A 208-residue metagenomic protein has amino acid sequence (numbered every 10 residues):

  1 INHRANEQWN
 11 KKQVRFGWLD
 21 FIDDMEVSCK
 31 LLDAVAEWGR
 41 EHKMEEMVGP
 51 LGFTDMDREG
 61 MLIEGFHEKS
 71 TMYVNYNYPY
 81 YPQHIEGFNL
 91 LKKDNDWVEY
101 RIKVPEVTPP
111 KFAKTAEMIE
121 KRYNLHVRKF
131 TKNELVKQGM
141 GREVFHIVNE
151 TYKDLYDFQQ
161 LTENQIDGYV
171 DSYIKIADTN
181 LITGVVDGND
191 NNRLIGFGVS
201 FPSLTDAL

Functional and structural regions predicted by a protein language model:
I1-C29, E99, K114-L125: Contiguous N-terminal and early-domain "leader" segments and peripheral loops that mark the onset or edge of a domain
I1-Q8, K129-L208: A conserved beta-strand-loop-helix scaffold within acyl/acetyltransferase catalytic domains
Q8-L90: Acyl-donor binding region in acyl/amide transferases
Q13, W38, M44-P50, W97-E99 (+2 more regions): Beta-sheet entry/capping signal
A36, M44, T71-N75, Y123-N133 (+1 more regions): Short N-terminal helix-initiation segments at or just after the protein's N-terminus
W38-R40, N89-K92, M118, Y173-K175 (+1 more regions): A general structural signal for short secondary-structure junctions and capping/turn motifs
T54-V107, Y173, N180-T183, F197-L208: Active-site/acyl-donor-binding loops of N-acyltransferases
N75-Y156: Acyltransferase donor/substrate-recognition loop-hinge adjacent to the catalytic core
